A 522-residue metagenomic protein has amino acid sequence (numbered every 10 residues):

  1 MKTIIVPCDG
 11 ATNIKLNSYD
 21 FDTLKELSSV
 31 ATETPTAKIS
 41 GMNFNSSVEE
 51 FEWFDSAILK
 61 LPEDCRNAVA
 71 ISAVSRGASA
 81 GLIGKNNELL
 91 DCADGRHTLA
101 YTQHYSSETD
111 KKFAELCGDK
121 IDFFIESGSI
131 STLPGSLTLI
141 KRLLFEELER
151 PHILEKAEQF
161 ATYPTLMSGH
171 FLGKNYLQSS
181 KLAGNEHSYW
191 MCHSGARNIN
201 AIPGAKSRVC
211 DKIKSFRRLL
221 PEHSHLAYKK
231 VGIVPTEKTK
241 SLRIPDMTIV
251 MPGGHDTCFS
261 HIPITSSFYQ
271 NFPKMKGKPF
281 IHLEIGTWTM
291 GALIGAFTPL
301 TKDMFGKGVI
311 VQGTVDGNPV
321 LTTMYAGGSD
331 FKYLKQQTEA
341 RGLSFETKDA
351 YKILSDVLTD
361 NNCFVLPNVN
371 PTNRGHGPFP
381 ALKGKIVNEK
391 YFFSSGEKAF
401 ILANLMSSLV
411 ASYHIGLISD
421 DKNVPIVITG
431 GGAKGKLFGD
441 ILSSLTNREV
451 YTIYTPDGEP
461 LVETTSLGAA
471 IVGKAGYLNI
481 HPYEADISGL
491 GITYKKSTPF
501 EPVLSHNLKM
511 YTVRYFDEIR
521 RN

Functional and structural regions predicted by a protein language model:
M1-E33, K38, V69-K112, L293-G295 (+2 more regions): Glycine/Thr-rich phosphate-binding loops that ligate phosphate moieties of nucleotide and other phosphorylated ligands
D9-A11, F124-H255: Gly/Ser/Thr-rich active-site cleft segment
E26-P62, A93-S131: Phosphate-binding loop and its immediate beta->loop->alpha context in nucleotide/phosphate-handling enzymes
F51-P62, I140-L143, P164, H255-I262 (+2 more regions): Short, hydrophobic/amphipathic alpha-helical packing segments that form internal helix faces or helix-helix interfaces
D55-V69, R150-L154, A205, V209-K214 (+1 more regions): Phosphate/pyrophosphate-binding loops at sites that engage ATP/ADP/AMP, CoA/4′-phosphopantetheine, polyphosphate
A70-S72, E158-A161, K214-A227, I249-M251 (+5 more regions): Beta-strand segments within the central parallel beta-sheet cores of soluble alpha/beta enzyme folds
A80-F113, A157, A161-S207, T248-G342 (+1 more regions): Glycine-rich phosphate-binding loop of actin/hexokinase-like ATP-binding domains
F113-P134, S241-T248, F272-H282, K474-G491: A polyampholytic, Gly/Pro-enriched intrinsically disordered region
